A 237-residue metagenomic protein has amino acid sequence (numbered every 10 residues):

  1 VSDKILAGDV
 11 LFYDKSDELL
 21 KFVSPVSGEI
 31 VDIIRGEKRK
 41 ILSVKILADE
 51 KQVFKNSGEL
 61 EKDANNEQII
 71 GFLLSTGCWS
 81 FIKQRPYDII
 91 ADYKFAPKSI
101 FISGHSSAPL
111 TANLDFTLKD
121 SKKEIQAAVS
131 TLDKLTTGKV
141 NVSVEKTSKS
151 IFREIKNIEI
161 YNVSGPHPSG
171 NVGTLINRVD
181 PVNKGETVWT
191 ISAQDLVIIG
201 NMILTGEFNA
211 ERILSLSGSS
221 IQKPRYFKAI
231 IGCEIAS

Functional and structural regions predicted by a protein language model:
V1, S16-E18, K223: Short, solvent-exposed loop/turn positions at domain surfaces that link secondary-structure elements or cap domain
D3-L6, I230: Residue-level recognition of short, solvent-exposed, well-ordered loop/turn junctions that link secondary-structure
I5, L11-F12, I235: Generic structural signal for buried aliphatic residues
I5-G8, D17-D32: Generic structural motif
Y13-S16, R35: Generic short alpha-helical segment signal, independent of protein family or function, capturing local helix propensity
L20, I34-S237: Buried, small/hydrophobic-residue-enriched core segments of structured protein domains
